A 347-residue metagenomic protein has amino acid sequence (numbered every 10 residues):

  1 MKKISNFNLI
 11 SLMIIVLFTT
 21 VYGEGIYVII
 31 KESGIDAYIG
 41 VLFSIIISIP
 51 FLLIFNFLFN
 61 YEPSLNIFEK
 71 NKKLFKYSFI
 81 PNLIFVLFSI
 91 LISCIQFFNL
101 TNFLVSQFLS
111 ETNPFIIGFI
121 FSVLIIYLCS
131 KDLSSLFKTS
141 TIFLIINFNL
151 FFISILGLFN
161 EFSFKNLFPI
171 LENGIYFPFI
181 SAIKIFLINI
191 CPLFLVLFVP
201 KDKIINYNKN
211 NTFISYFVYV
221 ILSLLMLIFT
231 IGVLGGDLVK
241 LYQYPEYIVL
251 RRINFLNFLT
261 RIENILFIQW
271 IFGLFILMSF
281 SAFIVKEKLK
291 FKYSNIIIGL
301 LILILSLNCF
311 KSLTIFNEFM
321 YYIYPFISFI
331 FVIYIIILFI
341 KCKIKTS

Functional and structural regions predicted by a protein language model:
N6-G25, G40, S44, S48-L52 (+8 more regions): Hydrophobic, membrane-embedded alpha-helices of multi-pass small-molecule transporters
L9, I90-F97, C129, I145-L171 (+3 more regions): Hydrophobic alpha-helical segments and their helix-loop junctions in multi-pass secondary transporters
V21-P114: Membrane helical hairpin/interfacial module
K31, N99-V105, V123-F143, D202 (+1 more regions): Membrane-water interface regions at transmembrane-helix termini and the short interhelical loops of multi-pass membrane
L74-I84, F143-L158, V218-L225, G299-L301 (+1 more regions): Small-residue-rich segments of transmembrane alpha-helices in multi-pass membrane proteins, especially helix faces
L100, F115-I116, L128-L158, Y321-I333: Membrane-interface loop-to-helix entry segments
V233-I262: Membrane-interface interhelical connector segments
F291-Y293, S306-I327: Extracellular/periplasmic helix-loop-helix junctions in multi-pass membrane proteins
